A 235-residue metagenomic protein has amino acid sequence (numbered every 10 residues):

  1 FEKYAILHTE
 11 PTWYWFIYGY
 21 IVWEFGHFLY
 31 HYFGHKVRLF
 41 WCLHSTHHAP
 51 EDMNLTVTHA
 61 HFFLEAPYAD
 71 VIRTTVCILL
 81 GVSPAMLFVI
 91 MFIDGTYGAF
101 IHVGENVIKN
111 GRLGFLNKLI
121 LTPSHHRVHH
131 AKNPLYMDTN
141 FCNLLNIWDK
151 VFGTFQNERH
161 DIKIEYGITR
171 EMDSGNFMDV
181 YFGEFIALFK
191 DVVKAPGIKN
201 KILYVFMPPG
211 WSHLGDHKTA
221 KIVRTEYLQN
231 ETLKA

Functional and structural regions predicted by a protein language model:
Y4-E165: Membrane-embedded catalytic scaffold of the fatty acid hydroxylase/desaturase
I162-A235: Cytosolic-facing loops and C-terminal tails of multi-pass membrane proteins
